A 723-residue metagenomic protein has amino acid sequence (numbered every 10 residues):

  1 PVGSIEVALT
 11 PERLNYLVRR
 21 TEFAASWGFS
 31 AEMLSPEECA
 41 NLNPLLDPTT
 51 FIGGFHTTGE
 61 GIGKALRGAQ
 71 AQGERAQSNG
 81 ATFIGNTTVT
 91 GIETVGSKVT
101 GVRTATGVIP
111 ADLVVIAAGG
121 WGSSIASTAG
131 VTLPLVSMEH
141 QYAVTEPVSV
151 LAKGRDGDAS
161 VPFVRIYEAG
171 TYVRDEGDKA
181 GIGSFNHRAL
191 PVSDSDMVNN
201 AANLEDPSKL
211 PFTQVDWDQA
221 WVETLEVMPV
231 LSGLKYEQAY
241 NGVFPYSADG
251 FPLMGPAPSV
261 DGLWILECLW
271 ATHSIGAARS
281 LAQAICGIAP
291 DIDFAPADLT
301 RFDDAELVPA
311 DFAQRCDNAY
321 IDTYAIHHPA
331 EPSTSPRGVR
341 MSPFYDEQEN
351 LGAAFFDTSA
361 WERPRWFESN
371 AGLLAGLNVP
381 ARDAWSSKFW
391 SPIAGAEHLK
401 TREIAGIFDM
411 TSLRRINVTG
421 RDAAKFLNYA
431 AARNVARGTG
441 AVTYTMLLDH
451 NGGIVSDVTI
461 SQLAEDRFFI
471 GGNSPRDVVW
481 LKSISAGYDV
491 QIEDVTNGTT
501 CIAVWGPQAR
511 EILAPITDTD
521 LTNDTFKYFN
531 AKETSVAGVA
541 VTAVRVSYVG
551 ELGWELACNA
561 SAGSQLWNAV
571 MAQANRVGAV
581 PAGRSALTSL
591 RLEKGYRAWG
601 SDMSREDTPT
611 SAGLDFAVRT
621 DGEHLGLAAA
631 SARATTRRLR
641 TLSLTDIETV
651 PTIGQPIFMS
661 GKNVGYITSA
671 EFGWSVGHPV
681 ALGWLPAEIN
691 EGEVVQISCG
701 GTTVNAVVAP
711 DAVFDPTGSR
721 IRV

Functional and structural regions predicted by a protein language model:
P1-L42, E168-V173, G177-G181, L204-S208 (+3 more regions): Dinucleotide-binding Rossmann-like beta1-alpha1 core, especially the glycine-rich loop that anchors the ADP
V2-E6, R20, A40-N79, T100 (+2 more regions): Helix-loop-beta segment of a Rossmann-like dinucleotide-binding subdomain
G3-E6, A129-D156, R414-N417, T500 (+3 more regions): Central beta-strand plus flanking loop segment that forms part of the substrate or channel wall within the catalytic
F55-L113, S124, I275: Helical element adjacent to the flavin cofactor pocket in flavoenzyme catalytic cores
T104-S160, I292, G563, V580-P581: Central helical "cap/lid" subdomain
E168, S193-S195, N203-R340: C-terminal catalytic lobe of FAD-dependent flavoproteins
R301-L448, G453: Acidic, proline/glycine-enriched N-terminal capping motif
H328-D357, R363, F389, L463-V723: Conserved, structured C-terminal
